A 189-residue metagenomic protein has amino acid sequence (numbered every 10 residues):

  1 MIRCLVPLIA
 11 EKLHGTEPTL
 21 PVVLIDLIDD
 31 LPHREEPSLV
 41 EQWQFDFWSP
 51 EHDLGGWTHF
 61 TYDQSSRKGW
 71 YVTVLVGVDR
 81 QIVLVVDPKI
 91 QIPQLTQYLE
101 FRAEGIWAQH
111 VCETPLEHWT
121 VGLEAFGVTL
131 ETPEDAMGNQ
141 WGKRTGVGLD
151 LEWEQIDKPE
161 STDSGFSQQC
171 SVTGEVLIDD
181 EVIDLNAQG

Functional and structural regions predicted by a protein language model:
M1-G189: Targeting-peptide/extracellular-domain and disordered-appendage signature
